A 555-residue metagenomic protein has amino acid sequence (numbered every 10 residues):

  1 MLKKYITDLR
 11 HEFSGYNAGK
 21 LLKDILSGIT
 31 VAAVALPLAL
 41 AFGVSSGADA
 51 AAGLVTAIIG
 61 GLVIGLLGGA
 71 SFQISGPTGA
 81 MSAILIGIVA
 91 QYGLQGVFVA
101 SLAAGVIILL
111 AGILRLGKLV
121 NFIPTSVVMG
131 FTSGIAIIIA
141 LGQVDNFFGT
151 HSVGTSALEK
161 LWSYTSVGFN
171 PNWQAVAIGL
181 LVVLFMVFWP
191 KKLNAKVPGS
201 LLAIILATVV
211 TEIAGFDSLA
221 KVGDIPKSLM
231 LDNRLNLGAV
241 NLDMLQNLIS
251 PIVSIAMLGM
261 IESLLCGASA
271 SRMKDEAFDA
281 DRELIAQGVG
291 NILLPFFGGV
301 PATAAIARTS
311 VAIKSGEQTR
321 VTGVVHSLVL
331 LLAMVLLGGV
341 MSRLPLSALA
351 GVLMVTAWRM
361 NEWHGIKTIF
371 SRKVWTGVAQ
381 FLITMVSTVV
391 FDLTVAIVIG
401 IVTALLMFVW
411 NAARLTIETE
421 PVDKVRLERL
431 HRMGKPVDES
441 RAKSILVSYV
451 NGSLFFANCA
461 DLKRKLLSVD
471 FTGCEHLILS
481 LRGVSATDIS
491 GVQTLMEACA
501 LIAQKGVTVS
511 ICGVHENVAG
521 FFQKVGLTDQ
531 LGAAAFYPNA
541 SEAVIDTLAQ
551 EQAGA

Functional and structural regions predicted by a protein language model:
M1-L2, I545-A555: Intrinsically disordered or compositionally simple regulatory linkers and C-terminal tails in signal-transduction
M1-L427, A442: Transmembrane helical cores of multi-pass ion-transport proteins
S45, G290, K314, A500 (+2 more regions): Charged/polar positions on well-ordered alpha helices
I74, I511, F536: Conserved SAM-binding loop
L242, C459, A540-S541: Residues at or immediately preceding the N-termini of alpha-helices
R359-D529, L548: The feature marks cytosolic C-terminal regulatory regions of anion transporters and related permeases
L531-D546: Short acidic-hydrophobic, aromatic-tinged amphipathic segments that line or gate anion-handling sites
